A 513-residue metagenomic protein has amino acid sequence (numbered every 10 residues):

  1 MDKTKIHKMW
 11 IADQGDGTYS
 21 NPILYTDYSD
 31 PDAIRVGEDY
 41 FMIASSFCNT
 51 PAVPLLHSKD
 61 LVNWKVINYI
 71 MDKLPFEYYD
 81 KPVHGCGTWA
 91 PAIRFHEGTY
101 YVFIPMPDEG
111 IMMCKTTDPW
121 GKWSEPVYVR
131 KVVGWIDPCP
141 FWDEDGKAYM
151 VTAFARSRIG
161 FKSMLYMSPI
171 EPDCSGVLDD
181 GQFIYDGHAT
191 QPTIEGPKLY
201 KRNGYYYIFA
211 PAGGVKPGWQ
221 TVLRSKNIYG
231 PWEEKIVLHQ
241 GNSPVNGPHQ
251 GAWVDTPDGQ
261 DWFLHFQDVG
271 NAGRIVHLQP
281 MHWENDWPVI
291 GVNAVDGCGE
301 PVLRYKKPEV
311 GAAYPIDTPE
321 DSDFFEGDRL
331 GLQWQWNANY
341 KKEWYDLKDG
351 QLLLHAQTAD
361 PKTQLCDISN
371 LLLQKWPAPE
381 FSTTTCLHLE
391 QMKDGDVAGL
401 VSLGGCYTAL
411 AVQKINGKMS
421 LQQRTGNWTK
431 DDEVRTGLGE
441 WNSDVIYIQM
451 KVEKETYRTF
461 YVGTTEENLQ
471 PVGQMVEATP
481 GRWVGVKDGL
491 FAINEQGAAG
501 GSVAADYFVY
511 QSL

Functional and structural regions predicted by a protein language model:
M1-L513: Carbohydrate-active catalytic/glycan-binding domains of CAZyme proteins, especially the secreted or lumenal ectodomains
